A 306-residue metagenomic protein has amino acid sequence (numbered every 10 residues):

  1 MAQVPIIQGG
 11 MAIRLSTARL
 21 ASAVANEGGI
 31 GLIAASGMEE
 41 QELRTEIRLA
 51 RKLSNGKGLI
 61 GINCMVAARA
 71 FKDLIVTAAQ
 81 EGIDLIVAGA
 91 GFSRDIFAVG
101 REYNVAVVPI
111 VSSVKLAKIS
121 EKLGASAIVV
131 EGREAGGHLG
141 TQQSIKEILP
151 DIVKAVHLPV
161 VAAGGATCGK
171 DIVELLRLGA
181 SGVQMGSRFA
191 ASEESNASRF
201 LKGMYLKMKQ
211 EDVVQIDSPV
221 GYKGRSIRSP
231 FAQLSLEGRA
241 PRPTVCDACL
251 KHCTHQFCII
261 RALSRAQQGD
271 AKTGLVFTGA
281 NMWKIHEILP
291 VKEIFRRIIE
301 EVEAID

Functional and structural regions predicted by a protein language model:
M1-P159: Active-site entrance/lid segments in N-terminal catalytic domains of soluble metabolic enzymes
M11, G165-A166: Active-site metal-binding loops of divalent metal-dependent hydrolases
A135, Q142-V161, T167-D306: Conserved active-site-proximal phosphate/metal-binding subdomains
